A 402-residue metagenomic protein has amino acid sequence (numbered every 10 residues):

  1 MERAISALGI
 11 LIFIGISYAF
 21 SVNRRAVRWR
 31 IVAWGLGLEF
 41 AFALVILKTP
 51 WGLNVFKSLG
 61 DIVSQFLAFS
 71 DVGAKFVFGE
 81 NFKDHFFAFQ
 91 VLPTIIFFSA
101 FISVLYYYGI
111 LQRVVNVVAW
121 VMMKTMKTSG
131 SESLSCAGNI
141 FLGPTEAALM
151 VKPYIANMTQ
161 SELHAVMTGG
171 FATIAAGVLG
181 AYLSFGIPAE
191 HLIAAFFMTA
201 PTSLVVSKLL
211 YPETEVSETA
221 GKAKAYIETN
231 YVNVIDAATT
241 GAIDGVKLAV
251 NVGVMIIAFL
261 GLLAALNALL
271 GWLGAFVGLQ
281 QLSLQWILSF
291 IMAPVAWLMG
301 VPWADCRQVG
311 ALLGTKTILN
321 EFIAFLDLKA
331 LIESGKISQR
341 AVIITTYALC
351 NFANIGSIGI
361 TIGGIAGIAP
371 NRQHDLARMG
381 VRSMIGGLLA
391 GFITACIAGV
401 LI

Functional and structural regions predicted by a protein language model:
M1-L11, Q90, L282-W286, T345-G356: Structural signature of hydrophobic alpha-helical transmembrane segments
M1-V91, D236-T239, V252-L266, A369-I402: N-terminal alpha-helical transmembrane segments of multi-pass membrane transport and channel/translocase proteins
V22-N23, A74-K83, M122-M123, A147-N157 (+1 more regions): Cytosolic juxtamembrane amphipathic/interface segments immediately preceding and feeding into a transmembrane helix
G52, A68-F69, G109-L111, K224-T240 (+1 more regions): Short, membrane-interfacial amphipathic segments enriched in basic
F69-D71, K75-T128, E132: Hydrophobic alpha-helical hairpins/lids featuring a short glycine-rich hinge
M123-L183, V309-I397: Alpha-helical membrane segments and immediately flanking helix-loop junctions that form or couple to the substrate/ion
A200-L248: Long, contiguous bundles of hydrophobic transmembrane helices that form the permeation core of multi-pass
I243-E333: Transmembrane helical segments that form the transport core of multi-pass membrane transport proteins
